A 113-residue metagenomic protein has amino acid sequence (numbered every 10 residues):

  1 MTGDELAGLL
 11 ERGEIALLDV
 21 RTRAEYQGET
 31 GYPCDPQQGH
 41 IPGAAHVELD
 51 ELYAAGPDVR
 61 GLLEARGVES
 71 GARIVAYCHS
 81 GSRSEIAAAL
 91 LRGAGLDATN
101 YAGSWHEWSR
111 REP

Functional and structural regions predicted by a protein language model:
M1-A16, V20-P113: Rhodanese-like catalytic fold shared by cysteine-dependent sulfurtransferases and DSP/PTP-type phosphatases
